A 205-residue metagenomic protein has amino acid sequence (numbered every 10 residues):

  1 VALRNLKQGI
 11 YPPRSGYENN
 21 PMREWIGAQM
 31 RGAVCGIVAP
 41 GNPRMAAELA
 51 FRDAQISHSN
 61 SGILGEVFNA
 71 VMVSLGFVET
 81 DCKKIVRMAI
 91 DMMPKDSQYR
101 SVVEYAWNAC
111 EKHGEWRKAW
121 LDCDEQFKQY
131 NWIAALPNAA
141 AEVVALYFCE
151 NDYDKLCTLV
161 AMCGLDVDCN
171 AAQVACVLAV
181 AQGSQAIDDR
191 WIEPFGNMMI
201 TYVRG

Functional and structural regions predicted by a protein language model:
A2-R23, G32-N42, F51-I56, A70-G164: Accessory "access/gating" subregions that flank catalytic or transport cores
I26, C35, V174: Short glycine-rich loop/turn motifs that provide flexible caps or phosphate-binding loops at active sites
I26-A28, G62-L64: Hydrophobic, membrane-interfacing alpha helices
M45-D53, E66-V67, F195: Short, conserved phosphate-binding/catalytic loop or strand-edge motifs used in phosphoryl-/nucleotidyl-transfer
H58-S61, V67-S74, V144-G205: Catalytic phosphate/nucleotide-handling subdomain of diverse soluble enzymes
